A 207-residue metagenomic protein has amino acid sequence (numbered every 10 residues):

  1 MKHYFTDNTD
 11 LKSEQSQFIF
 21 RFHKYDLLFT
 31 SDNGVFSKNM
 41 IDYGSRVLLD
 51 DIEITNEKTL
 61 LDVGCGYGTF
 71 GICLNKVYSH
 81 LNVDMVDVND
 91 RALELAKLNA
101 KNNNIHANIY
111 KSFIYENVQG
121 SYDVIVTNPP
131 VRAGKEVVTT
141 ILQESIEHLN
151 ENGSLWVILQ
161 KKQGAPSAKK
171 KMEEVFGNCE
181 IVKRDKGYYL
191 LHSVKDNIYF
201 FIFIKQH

Functional and structural regions predicted by a protein language model:
M1-F22, G34-K38: N-terminal auxiliary segments of SAM/dcSAM-dependent transferases
Y43-T127: Conserved SAM/SAH cofactor-binding pocket of Class I
E53, N150, G177: Short conserved AdoMet
L74, E144-S145, M172: Class I S-adenosylmethionine-dependent transferase superfamily signal
T140-E151: A short glycine-rich, Lys/Arg-flanked "PGG" loop and its adjoining helix->strand segment in the class I
N152-L159: Conserved beta-strand signature within the Rossmann-like core of class I S-adenosyl-L-methionine
Q160-G177: Conserved class I S-adenosyl-L-methionine
R184-H207: Core SAM-dependent methyltransferase catalytic element
